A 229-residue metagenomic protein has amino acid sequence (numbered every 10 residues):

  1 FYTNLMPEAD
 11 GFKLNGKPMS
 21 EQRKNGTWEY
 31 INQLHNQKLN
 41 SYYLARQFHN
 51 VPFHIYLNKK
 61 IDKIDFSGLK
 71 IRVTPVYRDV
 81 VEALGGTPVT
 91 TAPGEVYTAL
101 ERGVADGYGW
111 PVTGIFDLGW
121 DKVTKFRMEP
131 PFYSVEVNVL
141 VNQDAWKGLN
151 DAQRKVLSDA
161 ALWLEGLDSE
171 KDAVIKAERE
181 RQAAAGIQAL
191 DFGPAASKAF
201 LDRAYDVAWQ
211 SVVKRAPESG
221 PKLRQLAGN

Functional and structural regions predicted by a protein language model:
F1-P18, Q33-N229: N-terminal secretory/targeting leader peptides
K24-Y30: Core domains of carbohydrate- and sulfate-ester-processing enzymes
